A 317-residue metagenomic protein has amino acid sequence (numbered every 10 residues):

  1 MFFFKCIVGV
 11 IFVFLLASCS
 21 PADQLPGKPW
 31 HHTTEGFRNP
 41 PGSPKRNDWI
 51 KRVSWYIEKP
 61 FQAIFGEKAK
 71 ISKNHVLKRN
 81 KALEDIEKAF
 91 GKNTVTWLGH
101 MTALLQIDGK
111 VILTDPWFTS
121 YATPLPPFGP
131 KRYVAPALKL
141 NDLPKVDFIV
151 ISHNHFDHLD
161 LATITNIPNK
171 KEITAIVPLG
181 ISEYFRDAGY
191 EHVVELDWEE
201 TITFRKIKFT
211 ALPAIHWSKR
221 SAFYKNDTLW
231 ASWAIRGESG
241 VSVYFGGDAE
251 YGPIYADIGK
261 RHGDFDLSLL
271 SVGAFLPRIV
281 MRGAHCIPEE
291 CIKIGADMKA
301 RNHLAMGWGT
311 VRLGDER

Functional and structural regions predicted by a protein language model:
S18-D142, I235-G247, D266-G273: Metallo-beta-lactamase
S20-S43, K139-L140, F148, T174-I176 (+2 more regions): Cap/insert and terminal regions of metallo-dependent hydrolase folds
A69-K92, P178-V241: Metallo-beta-lactamase
A103-Q106, T203-F265, R282, C286-E289: Catalytic core of the metallo-beta-lactamase
L105, D115, H153, A175 (+4 more regions): Divalent metal-coordination and catalytic microenvironments
P116-F118, N154, A214-I215, G247-A249 (+2 more regions): Active-site metal-binding loops of divalent metal-dependent hydrolases
F118-A135, W217-K225, L276-H285: Acidic/histidine-rich helix-loop elements that form or flank divalent-metal/phosphate-binding sites at the catalytic
F128-I176, H192, G263-L269: Active-site metal-binding motif and surrounding structural segment of the metallo-beta-lactamase
